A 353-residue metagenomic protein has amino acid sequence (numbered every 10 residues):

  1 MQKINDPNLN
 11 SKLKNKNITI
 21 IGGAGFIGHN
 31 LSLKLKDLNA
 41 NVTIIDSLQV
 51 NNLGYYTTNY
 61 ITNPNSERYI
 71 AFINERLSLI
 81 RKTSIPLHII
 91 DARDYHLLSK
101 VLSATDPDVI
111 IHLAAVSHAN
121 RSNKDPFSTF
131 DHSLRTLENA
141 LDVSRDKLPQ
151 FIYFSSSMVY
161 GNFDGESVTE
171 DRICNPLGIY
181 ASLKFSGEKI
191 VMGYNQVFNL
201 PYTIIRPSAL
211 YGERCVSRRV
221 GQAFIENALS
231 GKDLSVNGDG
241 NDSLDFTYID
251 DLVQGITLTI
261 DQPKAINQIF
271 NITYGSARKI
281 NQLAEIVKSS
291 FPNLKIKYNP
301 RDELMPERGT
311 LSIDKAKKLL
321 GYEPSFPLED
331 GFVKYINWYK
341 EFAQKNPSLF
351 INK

Functional and structural regions predicted by a protein language model:
M1-D6, S11, A228-K353: C-terminal substrate-binding subdomain of Rossmann-fold SDR/epimerase-dehydratase oxidoreductases
M1-R206: N-terminal Rossmann-like NAD(P)+-binding domain of SDR-like oxidoreductases, especially those catalyzing
A24-I27, F163, L183, R214 (+2 more regions): Gly/Ser/Thr-rich beta-alpha loop segments that engage phosphate groups in nucleotides
N30, L97-K100, V109, R135 (+9 more regions): Alpha-helical elements of Rossmann-like donor-binding domains used by nucleotide-donor carbohydrate transfer enzymes
A115-R121, S156-V159, A209-C215, N241 (+2 more regions): Active-site proximal helix/loop that lines the substrate pocket of Rossmann-like NAD(P)-dependent oxidoreductase domains
S122, S208-A209, I269-I272: Short-chain dehydrogenase/reductase
G165-E166, L177, K189-L244, I249-I260 (+1 more regions): NAD(P)-dependent short-chain dehydrogenase/reductase
